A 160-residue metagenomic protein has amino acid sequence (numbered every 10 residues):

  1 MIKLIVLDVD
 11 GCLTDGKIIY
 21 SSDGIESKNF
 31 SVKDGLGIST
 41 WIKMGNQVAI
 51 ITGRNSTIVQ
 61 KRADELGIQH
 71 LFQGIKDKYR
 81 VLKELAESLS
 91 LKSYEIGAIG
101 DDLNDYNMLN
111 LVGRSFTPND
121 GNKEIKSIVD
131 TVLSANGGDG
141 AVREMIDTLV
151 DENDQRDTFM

Functional and structural regions predicted by a protein language model:
M1-D77, M160: Alpha-helical substrate-recognition element adjacent to the catalytic core
S27, Y79-M160: Mg2+-dependent phosphoryl-transfer enzymes with acidic/Ser/Thr/Gly-rich catalytic loops
